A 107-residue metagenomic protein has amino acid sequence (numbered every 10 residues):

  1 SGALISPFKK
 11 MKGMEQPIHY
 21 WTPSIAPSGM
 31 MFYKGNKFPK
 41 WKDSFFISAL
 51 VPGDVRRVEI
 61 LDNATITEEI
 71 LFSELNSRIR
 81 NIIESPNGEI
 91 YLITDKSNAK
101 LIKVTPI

Functional and structural regions predicted by a protein language model:
S1-E69, S77, A99-K100, V104-I107: Beta-propeller domain segments
I70-L71, D95: Short clusters of small/polar residues that mark proteolytic maturation junctions
N81-I107: Blade-level signature of beta-propeller repeat domains, shared across WD40, Kelch, NHL, RCC1 and BNR/Asp-box propellers
